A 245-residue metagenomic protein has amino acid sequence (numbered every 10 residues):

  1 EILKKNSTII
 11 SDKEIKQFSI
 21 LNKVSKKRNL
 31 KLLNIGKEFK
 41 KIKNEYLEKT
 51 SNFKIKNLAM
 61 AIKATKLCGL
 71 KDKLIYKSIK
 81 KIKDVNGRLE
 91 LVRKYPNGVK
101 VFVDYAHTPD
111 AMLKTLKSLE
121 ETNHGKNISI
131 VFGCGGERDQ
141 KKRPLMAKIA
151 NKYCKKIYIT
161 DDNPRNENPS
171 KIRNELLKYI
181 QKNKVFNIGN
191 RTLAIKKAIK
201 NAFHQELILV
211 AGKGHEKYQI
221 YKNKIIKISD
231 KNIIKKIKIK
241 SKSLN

Functional and structural regions predicted by a protein language model:
L3, S7-I9, E14-Q17, L21 (+4 more regions): ATP-dependent carboxylate-amine ligase
I35-K37, N57: Acidic, glycine-rich loop-and-beta core segments that form the ion-binding/anion-interacting portion of active sites
K37-E45: Short conserved motifs of the RecA-like P-loop NTPase core
